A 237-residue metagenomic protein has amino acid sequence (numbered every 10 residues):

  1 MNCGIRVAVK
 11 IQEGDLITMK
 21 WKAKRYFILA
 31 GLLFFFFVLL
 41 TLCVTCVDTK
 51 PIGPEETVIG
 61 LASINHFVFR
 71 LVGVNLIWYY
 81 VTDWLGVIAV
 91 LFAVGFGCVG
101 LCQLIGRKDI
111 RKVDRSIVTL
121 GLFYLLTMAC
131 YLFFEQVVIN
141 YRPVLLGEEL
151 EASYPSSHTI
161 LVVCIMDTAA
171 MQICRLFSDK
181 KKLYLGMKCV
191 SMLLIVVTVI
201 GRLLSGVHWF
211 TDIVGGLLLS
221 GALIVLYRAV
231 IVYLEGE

Functional and structural regions predicted by a protein language model:
E13-A93, E135-L146: N-terminal transmembrane-helix/juxtamembrane module of multi-pass inner/ER membrane proteins
K20, K24-I28, T45, G147-E237: Membrane-embedded catalytic cores of phosphoryl/pyrophosphoryl-handling enzymes
F34, L91, L120-L132, L217 (+1 more regions): Alpha-helical transmembrane spans of integral membrane proteins, capturing the lipid-embedded, hydrophobic core of TM
F37-L42, T127-F133, L193-L203: Aromatic-anchored segments of alpha-helical transmembrane domains
I52-G53, G100-G186: Membrane-interface loops
L85, A89-F92, Y124, M128 (+1 more regions): Hydrophobic alpha-helical transmembrane segments of polytopic
